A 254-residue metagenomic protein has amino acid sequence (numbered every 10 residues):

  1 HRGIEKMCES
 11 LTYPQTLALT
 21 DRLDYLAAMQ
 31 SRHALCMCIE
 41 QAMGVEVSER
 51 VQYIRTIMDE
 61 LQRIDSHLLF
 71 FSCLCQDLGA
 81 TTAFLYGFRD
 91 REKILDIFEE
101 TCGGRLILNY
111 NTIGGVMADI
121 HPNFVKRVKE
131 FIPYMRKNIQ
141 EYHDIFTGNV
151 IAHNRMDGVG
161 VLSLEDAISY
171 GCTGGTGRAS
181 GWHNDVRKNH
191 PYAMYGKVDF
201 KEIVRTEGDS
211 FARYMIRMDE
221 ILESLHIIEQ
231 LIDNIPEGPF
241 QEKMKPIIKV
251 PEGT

Functional and structural regions predicted by a protein language model:
H1-T254: Active-site bordering "gate/hinge" segments that shape substrate access to catalytic or cofactor-binding pockets
